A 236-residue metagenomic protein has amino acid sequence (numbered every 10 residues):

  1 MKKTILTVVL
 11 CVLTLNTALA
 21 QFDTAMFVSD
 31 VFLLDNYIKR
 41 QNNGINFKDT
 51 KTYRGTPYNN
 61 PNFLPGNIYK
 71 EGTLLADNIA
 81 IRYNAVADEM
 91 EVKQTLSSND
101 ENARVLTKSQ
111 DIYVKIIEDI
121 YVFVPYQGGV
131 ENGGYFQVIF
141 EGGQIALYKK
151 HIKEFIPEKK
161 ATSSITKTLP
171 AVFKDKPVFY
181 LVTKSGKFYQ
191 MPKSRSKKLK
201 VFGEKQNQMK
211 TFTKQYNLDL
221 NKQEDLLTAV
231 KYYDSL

Functional and structural regions predicted by a protein language model:
M1-A25, A229: Bacterial Sec-dependent N-terminal signal peptides
T17, L33, S109-D111, K197 (+1 more regions): Exposed alpha-helical structural elements
A18-T52: Sec-dependent signal peptide cleavage junction
N36-K39, Y180-K184, K198-V201: Short hydrophobic/aromatic-rich motifs at helix boundaries and adjacent loops
N46-P65: N-terminal ordered "arm"
N59-P192: Aromatic-patch recognition
Q190-K193, L199-L236: Long, compositionally biased interface segments
